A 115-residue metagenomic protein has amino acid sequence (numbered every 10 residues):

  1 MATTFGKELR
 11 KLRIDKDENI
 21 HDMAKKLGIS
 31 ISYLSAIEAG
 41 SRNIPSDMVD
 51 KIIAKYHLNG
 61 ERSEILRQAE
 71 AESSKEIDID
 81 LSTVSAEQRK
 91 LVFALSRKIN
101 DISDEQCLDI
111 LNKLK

Functional and structural regions predicted by a protein language model:
M1-D15: A short, Lys/Arg-rich alpha-helix, primarily the initiator
R13, A24, I53: The alpha-helix within a helix-turn-helix
D17-S35, L66: Short alpha-helical DNA-recognition segment
G28-I44, K51-I52: Recognition helix of helix-turn-helix/homeodomain-like DNA-binding domains that insert into the DNA major groove
D47-I65: DNA major-groove recognition helix of helix-turn-helix/homeodomain DNA-binding modules
E64-N100: Short, charged recognition helix plus adjacent turn of helix-turn-helix-like nucleic-acid-binding domains
S103-K115: Mid-protein regulatory/catalytic core that forms ligand/cofactor-binding pockets and protein-protein interaction
